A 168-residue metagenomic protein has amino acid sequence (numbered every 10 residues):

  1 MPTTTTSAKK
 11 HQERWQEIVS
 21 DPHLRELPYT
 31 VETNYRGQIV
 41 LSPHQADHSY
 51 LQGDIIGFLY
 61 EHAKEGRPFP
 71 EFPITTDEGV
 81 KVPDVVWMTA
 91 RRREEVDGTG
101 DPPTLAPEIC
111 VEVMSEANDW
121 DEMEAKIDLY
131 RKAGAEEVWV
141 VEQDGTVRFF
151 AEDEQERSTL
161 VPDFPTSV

Functional and structural regions predicted by a protein language model:
M1-V168: Gly/Pro/Ser/Thr-rich low-complexity, intrinsically disordered segments predominantly at protein N-termini
